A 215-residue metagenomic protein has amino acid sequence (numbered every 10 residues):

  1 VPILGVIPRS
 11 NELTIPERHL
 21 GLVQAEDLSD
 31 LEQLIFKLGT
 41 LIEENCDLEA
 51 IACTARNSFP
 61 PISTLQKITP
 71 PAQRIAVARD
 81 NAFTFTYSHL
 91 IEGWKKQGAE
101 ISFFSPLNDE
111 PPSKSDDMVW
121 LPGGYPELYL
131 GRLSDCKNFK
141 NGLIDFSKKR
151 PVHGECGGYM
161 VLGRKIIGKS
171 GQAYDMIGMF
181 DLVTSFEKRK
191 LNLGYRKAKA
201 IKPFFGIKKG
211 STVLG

Functional and structural regions predicted by a protein language model:
V1-K67: Internal gly/pro-rich beta-alpha loop/helix module that stabilizes soluble enzyme cofactors or their anionic handles
I7, F104, F180: Hydrophobic residues at beta-strand termini and immediately following loops that shape nucleotide-binding pockets
P8-E12, P106-L107, G124, G157-G158: Short, ordered loop/turn segments at secondary-structure junctions
I15-G21, S88-L90, G131, R164-K165 (+1 more regions): Short acidic, glycine/serine/threonine-rich loops at helix termini
Q73-D135, N141-D145: Phosphate-binding active sites in nucleotide-utilizing proteins
P126-F204: Cysteine-nucleophile active-site neighborhood
K202-G215: Catalytic beta-strand/loop cores that center a nucleophilic Ser/Cys/Thr and support acyl-enzyme chemistry
